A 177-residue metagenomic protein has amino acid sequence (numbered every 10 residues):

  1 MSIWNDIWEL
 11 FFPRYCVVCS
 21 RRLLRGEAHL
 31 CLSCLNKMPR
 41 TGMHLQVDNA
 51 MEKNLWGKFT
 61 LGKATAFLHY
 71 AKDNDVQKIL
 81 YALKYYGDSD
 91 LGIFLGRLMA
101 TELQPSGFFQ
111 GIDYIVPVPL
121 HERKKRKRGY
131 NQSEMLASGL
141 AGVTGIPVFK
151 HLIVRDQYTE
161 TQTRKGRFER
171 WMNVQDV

Functional and structural regions predicted by a protein language model:
M1-V177: Glycine-rich phosphate/pyrophosphate-handling loop used in enzymes and phosphotransfer proteins
